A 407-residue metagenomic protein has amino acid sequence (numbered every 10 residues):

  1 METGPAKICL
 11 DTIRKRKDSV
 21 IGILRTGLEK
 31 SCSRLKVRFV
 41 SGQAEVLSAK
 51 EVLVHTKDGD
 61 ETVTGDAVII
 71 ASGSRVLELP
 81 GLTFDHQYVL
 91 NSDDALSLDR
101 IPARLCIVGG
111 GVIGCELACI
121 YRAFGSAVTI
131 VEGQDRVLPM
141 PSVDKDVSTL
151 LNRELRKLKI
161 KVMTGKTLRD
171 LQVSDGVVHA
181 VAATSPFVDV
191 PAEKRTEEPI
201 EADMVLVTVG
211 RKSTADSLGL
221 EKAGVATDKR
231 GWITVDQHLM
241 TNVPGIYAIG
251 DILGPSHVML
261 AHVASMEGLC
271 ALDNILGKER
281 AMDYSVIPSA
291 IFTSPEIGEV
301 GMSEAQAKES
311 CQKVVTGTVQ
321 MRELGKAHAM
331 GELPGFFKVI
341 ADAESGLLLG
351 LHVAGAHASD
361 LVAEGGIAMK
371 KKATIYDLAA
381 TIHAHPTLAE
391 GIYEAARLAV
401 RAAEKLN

Functional and structural regions predicted by a protein language model:
M1-I101, T129, Q134-L158, M163 (+2 more regions): Glycine-rich flavin
E45, S74-V76, G210-S213, M321: Short glycine-rich anion-binding loops that position phosphate/pyrophosphate groups of nucleotides and phosphorylated
D85-P102, D189-A192, I200-L276: FAD-site-proximal beta/loop scaffold in flavoenzymes
V108-G111: Glycine-rich Rossmann-fold phosphate-binding loop(s) that bind the pyrophosphate of adenine dinucleotide cofactors
G114-C115: N-terminal Rossmann-fold NAD(P) dinucleotide-binding loop
A118, R122-A123: Gly/Ala-rich phosphate-binding loop of Rossmann-like dinucleotide-binding domains, activating on the conserved
G125-A127, K159, C311, K372: Glycine-centered short loops/turns at secondary-structure junctions
L276, F292-S303, K308-N407: Flexible, glycine-rich terminal cap/loop adjacent to redox cofactors in electron-transfer oxidoreductases
